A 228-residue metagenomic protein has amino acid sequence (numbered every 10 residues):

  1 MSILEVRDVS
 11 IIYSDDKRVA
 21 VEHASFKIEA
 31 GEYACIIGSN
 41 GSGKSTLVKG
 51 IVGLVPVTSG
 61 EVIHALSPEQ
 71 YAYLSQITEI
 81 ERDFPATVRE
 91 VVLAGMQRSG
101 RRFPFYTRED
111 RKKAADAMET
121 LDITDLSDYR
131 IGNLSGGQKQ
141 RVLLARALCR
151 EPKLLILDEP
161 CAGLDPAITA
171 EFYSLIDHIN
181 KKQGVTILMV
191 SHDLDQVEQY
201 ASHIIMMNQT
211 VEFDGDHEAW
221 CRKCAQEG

Functional and structural regions predicted by a protein language model:
M1-V6, S10-H23: A short, flexible loop at the N-terminus of ABC-type nucleotide-binding domains that lies
R108-L126: Conserved ABC ATPase "signature" region
R130-L134: Conserved ABC ATPase signature
E151: Conserved catalytic motifs of ABC-family nucleotide-binding domains
L155-D158: Catalytic Walker B motif of ABC-type/P-loop ATPase nucleotide-binding domains
S191-H192: H-loop/switch region of ABC-family ATPase nucleotide-binding domains
H203-D216: H-loop (His-switch) and adjacent beta-strand-loop-beta switch element of ABC-type ATPase nucleotide-binding domains
